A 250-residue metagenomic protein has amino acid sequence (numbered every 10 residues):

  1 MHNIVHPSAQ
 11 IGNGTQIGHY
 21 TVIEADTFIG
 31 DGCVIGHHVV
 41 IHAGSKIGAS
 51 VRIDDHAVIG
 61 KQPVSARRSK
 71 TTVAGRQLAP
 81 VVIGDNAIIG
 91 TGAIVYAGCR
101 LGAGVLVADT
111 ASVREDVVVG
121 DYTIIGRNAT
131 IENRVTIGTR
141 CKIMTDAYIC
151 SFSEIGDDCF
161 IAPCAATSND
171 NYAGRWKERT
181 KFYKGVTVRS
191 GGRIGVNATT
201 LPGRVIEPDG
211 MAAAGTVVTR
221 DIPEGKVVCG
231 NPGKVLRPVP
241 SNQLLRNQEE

Functional and structural regions predicted by a protein language model:
H2-A66, K70-C229, K234-V235: Structural signal for interior beta-strand "rungs" in well-ordered beta-sheet cores of soluble enzyme domains
P232-L244: C-terminal end-helix/capping segment
N247-E250: Phosphate-binding loop/pocket of nucleotide- and phosphate-handling active sites
